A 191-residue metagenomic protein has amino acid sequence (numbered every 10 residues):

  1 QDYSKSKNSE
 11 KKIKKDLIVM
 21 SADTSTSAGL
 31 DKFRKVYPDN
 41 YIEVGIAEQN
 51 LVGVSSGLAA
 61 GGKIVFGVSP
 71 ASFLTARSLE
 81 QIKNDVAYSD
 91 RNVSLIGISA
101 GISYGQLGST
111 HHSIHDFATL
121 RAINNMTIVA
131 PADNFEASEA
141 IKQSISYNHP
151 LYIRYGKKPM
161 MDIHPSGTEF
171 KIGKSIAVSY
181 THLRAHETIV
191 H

Functional and structural regions predicted by a protein language model:
Q1-R154, P159, E169-I172: Thiamine diphosphate
S9, A177-S179: Acidic, proline/serine/threonine- and glycine-rich low-complexity intrinsically disordered segments
K14-K15, Y180-L183: A short, charged/proline- and glycine-enriched loop that marks the coil->beta-strand transition at the N-terminal
I42, E187-T188: Residue-level marker of intrinsically disordered, low-complexity segments enriched for small/polar residues
H164-T168: Long, charged amphipathic helices and adjacent flexible linkers at domain junctions
H182, I189-H191: Single conserved hydrophobic/aromatic residue that forms the stacking wall/gate of nucleotide- or nucleobase-binding
